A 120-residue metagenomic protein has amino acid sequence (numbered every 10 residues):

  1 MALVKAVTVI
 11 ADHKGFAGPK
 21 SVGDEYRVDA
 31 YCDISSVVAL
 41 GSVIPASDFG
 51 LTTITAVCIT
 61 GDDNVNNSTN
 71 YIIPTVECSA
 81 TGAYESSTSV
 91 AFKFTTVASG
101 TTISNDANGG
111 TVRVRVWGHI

Functional and structural regions predicted by a protein language model:
M1-S42, G109-I120: Extracellular receptor-binding modules and their adjoining Ser/Thr/Gly/Asp/Asn-rich linkers
D33-D106: Extracellular attachment/recognition segments
